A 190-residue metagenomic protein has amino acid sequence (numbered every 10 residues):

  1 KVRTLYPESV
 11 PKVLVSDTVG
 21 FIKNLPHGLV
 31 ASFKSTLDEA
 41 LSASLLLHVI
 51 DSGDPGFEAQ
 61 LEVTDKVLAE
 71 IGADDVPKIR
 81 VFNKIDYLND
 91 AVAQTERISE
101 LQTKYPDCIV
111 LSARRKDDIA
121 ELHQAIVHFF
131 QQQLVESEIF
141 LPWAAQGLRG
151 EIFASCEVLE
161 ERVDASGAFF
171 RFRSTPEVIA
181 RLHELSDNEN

Functional and structural regions predicted by a protein language model:
K1-L5: P-loop NTPase nucleotide-binding module
Y6-F33, S52-D54: Switch II (G3) loop of P-loop NTPases
P7-S16, K34-L46, Q94-Q102: A glycine-rich, aromatic-flanked flexible loop/lid motif
K12, P55, K66-N190: C-terminal-of-GTPase-core extension/linker across diverse P-loop GTPases
V15, V49, V81: Generic enzyme active-site microenvironment
T18, T36, T64, N83: Ser/Thr-centric signal marking residues that sit in or immediately flank functional binding/regulatory motifs
G28-A31, A59-E62, V92-A93, E121: Generic recognition of short, well-ordered alpha-helical segments
L29-D54, K66-A73: Inter-motif core of Ras-like GTPase G domains
